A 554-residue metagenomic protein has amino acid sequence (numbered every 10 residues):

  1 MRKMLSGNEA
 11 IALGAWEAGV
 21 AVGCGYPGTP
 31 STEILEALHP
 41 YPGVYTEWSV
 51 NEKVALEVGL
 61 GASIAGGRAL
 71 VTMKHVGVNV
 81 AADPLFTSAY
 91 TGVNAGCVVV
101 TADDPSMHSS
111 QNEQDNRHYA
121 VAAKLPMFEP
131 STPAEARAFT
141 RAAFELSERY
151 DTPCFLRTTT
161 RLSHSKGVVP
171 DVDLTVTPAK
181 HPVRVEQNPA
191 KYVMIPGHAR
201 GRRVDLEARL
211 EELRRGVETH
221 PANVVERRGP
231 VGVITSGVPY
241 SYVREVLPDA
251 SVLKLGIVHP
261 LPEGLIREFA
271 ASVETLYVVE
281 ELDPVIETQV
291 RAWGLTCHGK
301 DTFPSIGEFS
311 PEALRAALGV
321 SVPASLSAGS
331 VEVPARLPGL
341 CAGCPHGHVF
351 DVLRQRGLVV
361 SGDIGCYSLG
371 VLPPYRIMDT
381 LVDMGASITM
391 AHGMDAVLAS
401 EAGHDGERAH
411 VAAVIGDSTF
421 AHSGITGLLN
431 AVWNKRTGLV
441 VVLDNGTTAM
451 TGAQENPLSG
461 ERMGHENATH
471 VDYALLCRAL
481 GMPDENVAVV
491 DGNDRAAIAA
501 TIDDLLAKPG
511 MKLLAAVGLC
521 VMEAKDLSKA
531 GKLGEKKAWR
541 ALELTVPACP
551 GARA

Functional and structural regions predicted by a protein language model:
M1-N8, A18, P130-L340, P345-V349 (+5 more regions): Flexible, low-complexity linker and terminal segments
M1-P133, R161, E226-R227, A292-A409: Thiamine diphosphate
A37-G43, V243-L253, L475-P483: Short helix-loop-beta junction
G43-V50, T91-A102, A179-N188, W433-G446 (+2 more regions): A glycine-rich helix N-cap at a beta->alpha junction
V44, A102-M107, A123-F128, G299-D301 (+4 more regions): Short beta-alpha connecting loops at secondary-structure transitions that line or flank enzyme active sites
T72-M73, V98-A102, F155-T159, I234-T235 (+5 more regions): Short beta-strand segments
S109, V371-L513, V521-S528: Thiamine diphosphate
